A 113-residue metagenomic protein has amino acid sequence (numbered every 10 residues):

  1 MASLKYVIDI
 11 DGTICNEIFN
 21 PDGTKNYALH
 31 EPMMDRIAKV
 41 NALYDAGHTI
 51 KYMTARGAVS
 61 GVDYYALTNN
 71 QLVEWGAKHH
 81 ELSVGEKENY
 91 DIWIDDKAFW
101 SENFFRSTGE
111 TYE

Functional and structural regions predicted by a protein language model:
M1-E113: Catalytic phosphate/metal-binding cores of nucleic-acid and nucleotide-processing enzymes, i.e., regions that mediate
